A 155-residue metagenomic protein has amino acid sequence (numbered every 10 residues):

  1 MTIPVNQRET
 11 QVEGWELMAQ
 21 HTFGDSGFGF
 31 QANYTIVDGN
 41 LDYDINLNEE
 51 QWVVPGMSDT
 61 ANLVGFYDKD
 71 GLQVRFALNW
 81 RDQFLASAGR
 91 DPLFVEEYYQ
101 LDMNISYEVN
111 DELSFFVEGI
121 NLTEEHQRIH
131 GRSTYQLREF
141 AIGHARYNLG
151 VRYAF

Functional and structural regions predicted by a protein language model:
T2-A88, T123: Gram-negative outer-membrane beta-barrel transporters
Q7-E9, V53, L93, E97 (+1 more regions): Residue-level "hotspot" positions that anchor or transmit function at local structural transition points
Q11-E13, M57-A61, E97-L101, G143-Y147: Residues that define the transmembrane beta-barrel architecture of outer-membrane proteins
F23, G56, Y67, F94-E96 (+2 more regions): Surface-exposed coil/turn segments at beta-strand junctions on protein surfaces, enriched
F28, Y34-I36, F66-K69, Q73 (+4 more regions): Residue-level detection of beta-strand scaffold positions
D59-D70, L101-I105, Q136-R138, L149-V151: Feature captures outer-membrane beta-barrel proteins of Gram-negative bacteria and organelles
W80-L85, S106-F155: C-terminal beta-signal and adjacent terminal beta-strands/loops of Gram-negative outer-membrane beta-barrel proteins
A88-F94, R132: Short, surface-exposed loop/helix-turn segments at secondary-structure junctions that function as lids/hinges flanking
